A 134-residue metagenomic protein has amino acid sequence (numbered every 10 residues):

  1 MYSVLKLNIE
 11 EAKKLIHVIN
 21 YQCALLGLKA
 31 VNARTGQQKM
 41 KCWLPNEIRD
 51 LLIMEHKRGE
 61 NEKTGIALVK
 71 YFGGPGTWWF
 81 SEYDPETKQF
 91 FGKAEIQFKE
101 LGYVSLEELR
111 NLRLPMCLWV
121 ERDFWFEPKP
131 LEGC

Functional and structural regions predicted by a protein language model:
M1-G73: N-terminal domain-onset segments
Y2, P75, L101-V104: N-terminal functional modules and adjacent low-complexity/disordered segments of proteins
W43, W78-W79, W119, W125: A residue-identity detector for tryptophan
E47, E82-Y83, D123, K129: Short, isolated positions within intrinsically disordered regulatory regions of eukaryotic proteins
L68-E86: Hydrophobic/aromatic-rich, well-ordered segments within soluble, folded domains that form packed cores
S81-R113: Acidic, aromatic-enriched beta-alpha/helix-loop junctions
E100-C134: Helix-rich interaction surfaces within compact, conserved domain-sized segments that mediate assembly or partner
